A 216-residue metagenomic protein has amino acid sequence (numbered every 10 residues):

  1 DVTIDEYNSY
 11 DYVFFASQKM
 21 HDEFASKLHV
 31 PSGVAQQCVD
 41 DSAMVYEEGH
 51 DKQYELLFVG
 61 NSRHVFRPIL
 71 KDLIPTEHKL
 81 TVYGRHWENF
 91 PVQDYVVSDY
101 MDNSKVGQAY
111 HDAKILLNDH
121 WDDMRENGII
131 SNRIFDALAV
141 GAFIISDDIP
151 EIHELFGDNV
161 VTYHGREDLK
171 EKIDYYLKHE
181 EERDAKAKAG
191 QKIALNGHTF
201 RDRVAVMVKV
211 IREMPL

Functional and structural regions predicted by a protein language model:
V2-D158, M214: Nucleotide-sugar donor-binding catalytic core of glycosyltransferases
N132, H164, H198: Residue-level signal for the nucleotide or nucleotide-sugar donor/cofactor binding architecture
D136-A139, D174-K178, K192: Short basic/hydrophobic patches in alpha-helices and adjacent helix-turn junctions that form amphipathic surface motifs
F156, I173, A187: Short, flexible helix/strand-to-coil boundary loops that buttress conserved ligand/catalytic motifs in alpha/beta
F156-D158, D202-P215: Charge-dense, low-complexity polyampholytic segments
V160-E167, Y175-E180: Conserved acidic donor-binding segment of nucleotide-sugar-dependent glycosyltransferases
K178-K209: A charged, aromatic-enriched C-terminal amphipathic alpha-helix characteristic of glycosyltransferases across folds
